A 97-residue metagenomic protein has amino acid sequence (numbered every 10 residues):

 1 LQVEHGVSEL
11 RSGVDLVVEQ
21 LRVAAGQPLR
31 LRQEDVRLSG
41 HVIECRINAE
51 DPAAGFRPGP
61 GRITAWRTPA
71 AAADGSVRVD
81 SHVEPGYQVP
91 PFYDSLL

Functional and structural regions predicted by a protein language model:
L1-L97: ATP-dependent carboxylate activation and anion-phosphoryl transfer catalytic cores that bind Mg-ATP to form
